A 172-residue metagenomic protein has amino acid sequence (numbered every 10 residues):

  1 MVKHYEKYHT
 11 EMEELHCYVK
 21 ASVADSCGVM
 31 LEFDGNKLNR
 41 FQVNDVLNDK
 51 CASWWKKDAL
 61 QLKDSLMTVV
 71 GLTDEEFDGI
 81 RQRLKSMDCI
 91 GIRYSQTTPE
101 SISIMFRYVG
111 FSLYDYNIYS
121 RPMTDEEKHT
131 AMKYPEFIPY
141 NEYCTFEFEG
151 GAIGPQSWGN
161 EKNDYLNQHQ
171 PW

Functional and structural regions predicted by a protein language model:
M1-E75: N-terminal export/targeting and maturation segments
V70, E76-W172: Extracytoplasmic electrostatic interaction patches
